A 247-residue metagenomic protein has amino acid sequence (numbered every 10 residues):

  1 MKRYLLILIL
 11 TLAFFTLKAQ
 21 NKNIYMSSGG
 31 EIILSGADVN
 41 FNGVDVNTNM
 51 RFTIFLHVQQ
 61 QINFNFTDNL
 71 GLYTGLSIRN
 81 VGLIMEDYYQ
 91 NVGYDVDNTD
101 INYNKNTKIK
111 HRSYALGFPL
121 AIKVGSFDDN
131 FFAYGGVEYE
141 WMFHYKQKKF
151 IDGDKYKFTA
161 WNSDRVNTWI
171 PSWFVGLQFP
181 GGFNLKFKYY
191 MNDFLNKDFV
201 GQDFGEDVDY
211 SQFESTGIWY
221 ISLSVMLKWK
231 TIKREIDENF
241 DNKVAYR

Functional and structural regions predicted by a protein language model:
M1-E31, K123, F131, L223 (+1 more regions): Bacterial Sec-dependent N-terminal signal peptides
Q20, N63, L70, T74 (+6 more regions): Membrane-proximal, glycine/serine-rich, low-complexity loop/turn segments characteristic of large bacterial
Q20-I62, S224-K230, R234-I236, K243-R247: Short glycine/proline- and aromatic-enriched beta-strand/turn motifs that initiate or cap beta-hairpins
Q20-S28, D68-L72, D129-A133, P171-W173 (+2 more regions): Outer-envelope beta-barrel architecture signal
G30-I32, L56-F66, L76-I78, L116-V124 (+4 more regions): Residues on the lipid-exposed face of transmembrane beta-strands in outer-membrane beta-barrel proteins
G36-F52, V81-S113, M142-F174, L195-G201 (+1 more regions): Extracellular/periplasm-exposed beta-strand and loop segments of Gram-negative cell-envelope proteins, dominated by
V124-D154: Membrane-proximal helix-loop-helix units in multi-pass membrane proteins
W161-R247: Predominantly the C-terminal beta-signal and adjacent terminal strand-loop region of outer-membrane beta-barrel
